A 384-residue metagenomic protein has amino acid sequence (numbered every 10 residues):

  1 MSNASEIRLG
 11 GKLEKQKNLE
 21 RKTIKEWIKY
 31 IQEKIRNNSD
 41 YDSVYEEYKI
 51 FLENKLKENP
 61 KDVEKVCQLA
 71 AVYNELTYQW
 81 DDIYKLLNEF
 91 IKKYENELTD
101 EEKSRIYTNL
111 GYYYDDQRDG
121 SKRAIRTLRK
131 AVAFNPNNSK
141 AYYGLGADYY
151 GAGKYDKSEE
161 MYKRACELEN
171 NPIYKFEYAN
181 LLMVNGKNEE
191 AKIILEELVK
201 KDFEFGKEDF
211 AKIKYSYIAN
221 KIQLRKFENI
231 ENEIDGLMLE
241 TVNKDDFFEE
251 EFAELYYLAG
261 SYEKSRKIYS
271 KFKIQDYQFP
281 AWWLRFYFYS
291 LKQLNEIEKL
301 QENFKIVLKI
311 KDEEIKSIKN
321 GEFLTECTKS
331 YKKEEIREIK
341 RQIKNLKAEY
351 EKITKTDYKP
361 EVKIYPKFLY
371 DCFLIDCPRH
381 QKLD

Functional and structural regions predicted by a protein language model:
L52-D62, I91-K103, K200-F210, M238-V242: Flexible helix-coil transition and linker loops at the boundaries of alpha-helical arrays
D62, E97, K103, N138 (+5 more regions): Residue-level recognition of tetratricopeptide repeat
K65, I106, A141, Y174-K175 (+5 more regions): TPR alpha-solenoid repeat register
N74, T108, D115-D116, Y143 (+5 more regions): Position-specific recognition of the canonical hydrophobic site in helix A of tetratricopeptide repeat
